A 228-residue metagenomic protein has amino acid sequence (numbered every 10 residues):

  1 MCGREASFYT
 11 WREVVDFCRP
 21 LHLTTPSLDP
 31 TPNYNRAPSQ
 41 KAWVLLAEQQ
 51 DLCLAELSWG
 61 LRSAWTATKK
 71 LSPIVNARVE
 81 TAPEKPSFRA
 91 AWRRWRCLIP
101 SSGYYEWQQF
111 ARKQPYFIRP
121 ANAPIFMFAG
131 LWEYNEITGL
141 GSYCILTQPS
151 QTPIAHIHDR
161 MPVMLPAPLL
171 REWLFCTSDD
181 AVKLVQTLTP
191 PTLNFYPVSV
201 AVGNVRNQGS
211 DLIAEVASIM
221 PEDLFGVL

Functional and structural regions predicted by a protein language model:
M1-L228: Short linear sequence motif anchored by a di-proline
